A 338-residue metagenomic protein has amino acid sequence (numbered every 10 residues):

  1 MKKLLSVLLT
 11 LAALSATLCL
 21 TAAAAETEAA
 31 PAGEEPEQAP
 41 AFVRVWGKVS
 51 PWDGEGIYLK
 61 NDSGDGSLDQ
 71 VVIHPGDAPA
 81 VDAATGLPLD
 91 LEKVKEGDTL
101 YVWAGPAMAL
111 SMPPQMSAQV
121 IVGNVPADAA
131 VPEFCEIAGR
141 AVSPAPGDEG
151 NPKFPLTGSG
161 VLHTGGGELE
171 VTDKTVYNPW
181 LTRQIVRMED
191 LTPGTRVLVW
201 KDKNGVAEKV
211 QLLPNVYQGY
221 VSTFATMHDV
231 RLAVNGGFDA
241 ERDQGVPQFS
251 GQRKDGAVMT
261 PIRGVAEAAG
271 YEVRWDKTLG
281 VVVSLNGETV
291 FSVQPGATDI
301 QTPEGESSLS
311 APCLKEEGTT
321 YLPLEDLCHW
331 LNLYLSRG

Functional and structural regions predicted by a protein language model:
M1-E26: Sec-dependent N-terminal signal peptides of Gram-positive bacterial secreted proteins and lipoproteins
L8, A22-E35, D77-P79, D90-L91 (+4 more regions): Primary recognition of N-terminal secretory signal peptides and signal-anchoring hydrophobic helices
E35-G66, V125-T164: Structural detector for short beta-strands of small beta-barrel domains
P40-R44, G54, L68, P75 (+7 more regions): Extracytoplasmic
D53, N61-S63, P75-D77, A104-M108 (+10 more regions): A mature extracytoplasmic/lumenal domain signature
L68-L89, G167-I185: Beta-strand/loop nucleic-acid-binding surfaces
A83-Y101, P179-L198: Short nucleic-acid-contacting surface segments enriched for D/E, G, S/T with interspersed K/R
G105-A130, D202-Y220: OB-fold/S1-family single-stranded nucleic acid-binding modules
